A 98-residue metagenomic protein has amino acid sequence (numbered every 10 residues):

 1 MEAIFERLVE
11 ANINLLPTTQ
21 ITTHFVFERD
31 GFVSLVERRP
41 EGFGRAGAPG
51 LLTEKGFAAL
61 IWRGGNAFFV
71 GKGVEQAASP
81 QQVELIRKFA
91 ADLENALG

Functional and structural regions predicted by a protein language model:
M1-D30: Negatively charged, low-complexity tracts enriched in Asp/Glu with abundant Ser/Thr
E2, L51-K55, P80-V83, R87: Low-complexity, intrinsically disordered regions enriched in charged/polar residues
V26-E28, S34-V36, G42, N95: Solvent-exposed, charged interface segments at domain starts and junctions
L35-Q76: Intrinsically disordered, low-complexity regulatory segments enriched in Ser/Thr/Pro and charged residues
A67-G98: N-terminal non-globular leader segments, chiefly Sec-dependent signal peptides
